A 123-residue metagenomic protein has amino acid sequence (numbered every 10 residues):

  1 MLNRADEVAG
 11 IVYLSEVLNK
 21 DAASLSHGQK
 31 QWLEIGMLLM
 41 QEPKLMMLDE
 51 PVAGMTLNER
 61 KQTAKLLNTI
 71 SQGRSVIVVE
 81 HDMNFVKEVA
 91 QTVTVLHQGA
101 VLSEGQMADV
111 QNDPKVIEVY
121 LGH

Functional and structural regions predicted by a protein language model:
M1-V17, K65: Conserved ABC ATPase "signature" region
D21-L25: Conserved ABC ATPase signature
E42: Conserved catalytic motifs of ABC-family nucleotide-binding domains
M46-E50: Catalytic Walker B motif of ABC-type/P-loop ATPase nucleotide-binding domains
R60-Q72: Helical segment within the ABC ATPase nucleotide-binding domain
V86-E88: A short, surface-exposed alpha-helical micro-motif characterized by mixed small hydrophobic and charged/polar residues
